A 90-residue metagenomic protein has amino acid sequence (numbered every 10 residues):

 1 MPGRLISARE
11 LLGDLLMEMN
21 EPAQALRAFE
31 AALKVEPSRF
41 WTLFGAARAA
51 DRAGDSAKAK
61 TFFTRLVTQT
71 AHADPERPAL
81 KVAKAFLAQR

Functional and structural regions predicted by a protein language model:
L11, G45-R48, A79-K81, F86: "A position-specific structural signal for the A-helix of alpha-solenoid helical repeats
M19, A53, L87-R90: Structural motif corresponding to the intra-repeat A-B loop/turn of tetratricopeptide repeats
